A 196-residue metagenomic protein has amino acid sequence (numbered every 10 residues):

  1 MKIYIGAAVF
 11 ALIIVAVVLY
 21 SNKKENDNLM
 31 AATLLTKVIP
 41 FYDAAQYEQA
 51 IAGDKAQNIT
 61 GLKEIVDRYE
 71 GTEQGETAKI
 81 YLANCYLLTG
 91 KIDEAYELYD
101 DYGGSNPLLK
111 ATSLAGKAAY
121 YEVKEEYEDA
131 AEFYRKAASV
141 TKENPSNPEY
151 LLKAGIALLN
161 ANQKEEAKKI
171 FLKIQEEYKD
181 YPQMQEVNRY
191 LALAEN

Functional and structural regions predicted by a protein language model:
D67-G75, T89, G103-A111, S139-N147 (+1 more regions): Short solvent-exposed coil/turn linkers within tandem alpha-helical repeat scaffolds
